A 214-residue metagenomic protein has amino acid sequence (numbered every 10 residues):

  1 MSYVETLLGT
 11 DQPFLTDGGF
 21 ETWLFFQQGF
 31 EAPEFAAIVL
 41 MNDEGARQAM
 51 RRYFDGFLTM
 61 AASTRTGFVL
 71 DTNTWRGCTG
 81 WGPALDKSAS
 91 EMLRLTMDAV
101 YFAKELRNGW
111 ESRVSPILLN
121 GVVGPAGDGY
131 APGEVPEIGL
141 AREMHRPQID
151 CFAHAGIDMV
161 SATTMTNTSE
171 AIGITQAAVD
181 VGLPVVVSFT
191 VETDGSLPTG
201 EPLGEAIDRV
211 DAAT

Functional and structural regions predicted by a protein language model:
M1-T214: Domain-level signal for soluble alpha/beta catalytic cores
